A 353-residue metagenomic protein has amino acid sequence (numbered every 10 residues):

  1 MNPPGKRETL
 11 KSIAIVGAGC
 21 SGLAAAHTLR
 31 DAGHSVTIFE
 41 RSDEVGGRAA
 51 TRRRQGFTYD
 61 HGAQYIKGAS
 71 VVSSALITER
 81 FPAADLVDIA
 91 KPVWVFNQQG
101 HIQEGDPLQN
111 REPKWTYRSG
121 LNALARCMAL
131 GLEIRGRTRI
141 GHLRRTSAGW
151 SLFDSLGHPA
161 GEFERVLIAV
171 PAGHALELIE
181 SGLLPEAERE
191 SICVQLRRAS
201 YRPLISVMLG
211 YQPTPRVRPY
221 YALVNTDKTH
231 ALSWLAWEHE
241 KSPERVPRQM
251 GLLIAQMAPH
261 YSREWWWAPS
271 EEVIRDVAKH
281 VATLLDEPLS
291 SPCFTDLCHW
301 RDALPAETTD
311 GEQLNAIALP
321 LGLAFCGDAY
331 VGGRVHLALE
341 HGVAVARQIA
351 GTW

Functional and structural regions predicted by a protein language model:
K11-I38, A346, A350: N-terminal Rossmann-like FAD-binding beta1-loop-alpha1 element of flavoenzymes
A24, E44, H61, R248-W353: Conserved flavin/dinucleotide-binding core of flavoenzymes
R30-R54: Glycine-rich FAD pyrophosphate-binding loop
G46, P159, E164-A222, E287: Central helical "cap/lid" subdomain
T51-W94: N-terminal FAD cofactor-binding segment of flavoenzymes
Y65-V72, I102, D106-C127, W267-V273: Short beta-strand to alpha-helix junction loop
G136-S151: A conserved short coil-to-beta-strand element within the FAD-binding core of flavoproteins
M208-E264, A282-L285: Active-site substrate-recognition segment that forms the wall of the catalytic cavity or substrate channel
